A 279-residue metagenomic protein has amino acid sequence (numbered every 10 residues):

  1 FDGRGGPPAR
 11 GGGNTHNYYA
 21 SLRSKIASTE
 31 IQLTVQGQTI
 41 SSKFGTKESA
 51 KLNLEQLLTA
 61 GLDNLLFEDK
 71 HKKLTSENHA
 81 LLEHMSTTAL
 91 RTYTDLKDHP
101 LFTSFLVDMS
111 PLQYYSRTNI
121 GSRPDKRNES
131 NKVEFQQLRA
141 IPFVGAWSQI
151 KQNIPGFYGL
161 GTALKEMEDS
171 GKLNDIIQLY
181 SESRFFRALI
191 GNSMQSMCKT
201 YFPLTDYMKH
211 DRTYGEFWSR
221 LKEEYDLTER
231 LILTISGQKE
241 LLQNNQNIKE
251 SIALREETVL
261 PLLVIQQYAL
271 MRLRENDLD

Functional and structural regions predicted by a protein language model:
D2-H16: Conserved phosphate/anionic-ligand binding catalytic regions in large, soluble enzymes, centered on
R4-P7, Q36-D279: Acidic, glycine-enriched catalytic cores built around paired aspartates
N14-L22, T46-S49: Short secondary-structure boundary/capping segments
Y18-G37: Acidic, His- and aromatic-enriched active-site or binding-groove loops in soluble protein domains that engage sugars
